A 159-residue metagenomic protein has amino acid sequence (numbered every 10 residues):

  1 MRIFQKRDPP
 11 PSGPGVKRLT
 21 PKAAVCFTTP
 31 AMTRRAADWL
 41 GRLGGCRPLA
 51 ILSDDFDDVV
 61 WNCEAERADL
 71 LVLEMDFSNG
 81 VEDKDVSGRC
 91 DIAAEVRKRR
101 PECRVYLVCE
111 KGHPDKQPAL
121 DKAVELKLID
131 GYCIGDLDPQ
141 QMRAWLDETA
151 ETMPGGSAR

Functional and structural regions predicted by a protein language model:
M1-R42, C46-L49, D57, L137-R159: Non-catalytic signal-transmission and effector/linker regions of two-component phosphorelay proteins
P30, C103, L107-D115, G135-P139: Short beta-alpha junction loops
I51-D54, G131-G135: Short acidic-hydrophobic, aromatic-tinged amphipathic segments that line or gate anion-handling sites
L52-L70: Acidic, metal-coordinating helix/loop segments flanking the phosphotransfer/catalytic sites of two-component signaling
L70-R99, C109-P118: Conserved phosphotransfer microenvironments
L71, V105, G131-C133: Two-component signal transduction core modules
L120-G131: As written
